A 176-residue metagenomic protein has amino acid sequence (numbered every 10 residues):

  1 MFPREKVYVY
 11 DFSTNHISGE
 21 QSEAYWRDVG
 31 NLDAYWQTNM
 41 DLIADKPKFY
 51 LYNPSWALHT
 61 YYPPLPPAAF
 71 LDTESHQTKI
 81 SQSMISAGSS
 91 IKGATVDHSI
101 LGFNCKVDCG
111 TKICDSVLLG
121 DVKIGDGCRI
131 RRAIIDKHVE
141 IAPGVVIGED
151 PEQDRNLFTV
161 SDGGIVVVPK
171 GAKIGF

Functional and structural regions predicted by a protein language model:
M1-F176: Left-handed beta-helix
